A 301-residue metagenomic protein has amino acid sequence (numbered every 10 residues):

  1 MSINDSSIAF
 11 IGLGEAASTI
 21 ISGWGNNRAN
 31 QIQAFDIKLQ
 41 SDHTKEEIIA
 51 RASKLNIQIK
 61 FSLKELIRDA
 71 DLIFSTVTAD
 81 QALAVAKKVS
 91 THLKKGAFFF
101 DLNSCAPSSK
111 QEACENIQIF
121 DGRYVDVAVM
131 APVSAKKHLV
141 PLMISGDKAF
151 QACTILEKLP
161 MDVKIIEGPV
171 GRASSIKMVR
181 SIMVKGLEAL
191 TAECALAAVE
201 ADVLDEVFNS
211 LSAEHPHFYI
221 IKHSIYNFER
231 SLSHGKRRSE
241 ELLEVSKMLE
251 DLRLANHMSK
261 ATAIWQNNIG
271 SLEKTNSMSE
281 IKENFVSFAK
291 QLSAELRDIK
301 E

Functional and structural regions predicted by a protein language model:
M1-R68: NAD(P)+-binding Rossmann beta1-loop-alpha1 motif at the extreme N-terminus of oxidoreductases
I11, F35, S75-T76, V127: The conserved SAM/SAH-binding core of class I Rossmann-like methyltransferase domains, concentrating on the hydrophobic
Q31, N56-Q58, F98, R123 (+1 more regions): Conserved beta-strand segments of alpha/beta enzyme cores
L63-R123: Rossmann-fold NAD(P) dinucleotide-binding segment
C105-K185: Rossmann-fold dinucleotide-binding core
I176-I281: Helical "substrate-binding/catalytic lid" subdomain of Rossmann-like NAD(P)-dependent dehydrogenases/reductases
I269-E301: NAD(P)-dependent dehydrogenase/reductase Rossmann-like domain
